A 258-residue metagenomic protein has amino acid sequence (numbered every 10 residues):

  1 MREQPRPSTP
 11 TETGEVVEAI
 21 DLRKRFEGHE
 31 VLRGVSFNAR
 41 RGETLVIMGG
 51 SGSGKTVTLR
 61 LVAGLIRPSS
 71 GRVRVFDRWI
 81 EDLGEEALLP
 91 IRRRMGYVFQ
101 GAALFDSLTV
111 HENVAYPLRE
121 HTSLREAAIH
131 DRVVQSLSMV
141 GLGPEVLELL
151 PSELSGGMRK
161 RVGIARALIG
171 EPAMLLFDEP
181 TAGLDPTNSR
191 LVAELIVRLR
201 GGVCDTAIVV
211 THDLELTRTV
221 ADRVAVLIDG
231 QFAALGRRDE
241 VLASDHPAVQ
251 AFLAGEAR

Functional and structural regions predicted by a protein language model:
A63: Helix-to-loop junction immediately C-terminal to a conserved catalytic motif
W79, A127-E145: Conserved ABC ATPase "signature" region
I80-G96, E126, V241-S244: ABC ATPase NBD coupling module
L150-L154, M158: Conserved ABC ATPase signature
G170: Conserved signature/switch motifs of ABC ATPase nucleotide-binding domains
L175-D178: Catalytic Walker B motif of ABC-type/P-loop ATPase nucleotide-binding domains
R190-G202: Helical segment within the ABC ATPase nucleotide-binding domain
